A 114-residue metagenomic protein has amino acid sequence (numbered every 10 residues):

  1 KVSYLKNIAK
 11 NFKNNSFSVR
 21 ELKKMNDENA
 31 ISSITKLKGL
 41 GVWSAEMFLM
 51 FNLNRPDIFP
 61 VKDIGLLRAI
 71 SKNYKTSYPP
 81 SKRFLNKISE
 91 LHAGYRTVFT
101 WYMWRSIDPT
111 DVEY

Functional and structural regions predicted by a protein language model:
K1-K36: Alpha-helical ds-nucleic-acid-binding substructure associated with the helix-hairpin-helix region of base-excision DNA
D27-E28, V42-Y114: C-terminal accessory module of base-excision DNA glycosylases/AP lyases that mediates lesion recognition and DNA
